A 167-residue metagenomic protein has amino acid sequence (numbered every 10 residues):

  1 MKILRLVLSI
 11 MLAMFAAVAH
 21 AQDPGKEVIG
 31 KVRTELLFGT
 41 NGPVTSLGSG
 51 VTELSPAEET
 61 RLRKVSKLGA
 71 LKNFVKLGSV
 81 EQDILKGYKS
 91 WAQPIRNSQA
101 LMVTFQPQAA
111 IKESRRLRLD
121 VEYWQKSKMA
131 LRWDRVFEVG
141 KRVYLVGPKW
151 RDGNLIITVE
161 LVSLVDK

Functional and structural regions predicted by a protein language model:
M1-R5: Positively charged n-region of N-terminal signal peptides that target proteins for export
V7-F15: Bacterial N-terminal signal peptides
A17-A21: Sec/Tat signal peptide C-region and signal peptidase I cleavage site
Q22-K167: Outer membrane pore-forming secretion/assembly proteins and partners of Gram-negative envelopes
